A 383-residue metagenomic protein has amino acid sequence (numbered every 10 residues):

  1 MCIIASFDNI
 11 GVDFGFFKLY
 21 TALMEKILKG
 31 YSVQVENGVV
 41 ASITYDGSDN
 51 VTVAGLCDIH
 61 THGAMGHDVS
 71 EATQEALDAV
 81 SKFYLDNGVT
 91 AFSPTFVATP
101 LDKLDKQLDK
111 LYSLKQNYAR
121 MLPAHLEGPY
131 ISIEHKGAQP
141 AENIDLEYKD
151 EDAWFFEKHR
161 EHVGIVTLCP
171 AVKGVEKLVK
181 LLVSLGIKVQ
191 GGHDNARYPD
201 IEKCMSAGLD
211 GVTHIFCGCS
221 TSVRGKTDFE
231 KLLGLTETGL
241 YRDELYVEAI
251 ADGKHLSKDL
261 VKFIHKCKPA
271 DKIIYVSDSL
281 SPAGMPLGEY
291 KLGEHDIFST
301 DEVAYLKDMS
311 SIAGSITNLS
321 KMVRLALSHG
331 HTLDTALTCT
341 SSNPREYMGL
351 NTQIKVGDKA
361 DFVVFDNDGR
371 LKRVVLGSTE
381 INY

Functional and structural regions predicted by a protein language model:
M1-D46, L350, E380: N-terminal metal-binding scaffold of metallo-dependent hydrolase/deaminase domains
L19-L28, S42-Q74, D78, K82: Replace "His-x-His-based motif
V51, I59, V69-R120, E142-H159 (+1 more regions): Alpha-helical scaffold segments that flank or form the walls of functional sites
G55-C57, A124, Q190-G191, Y275-V276 (+1 more regions): Residue-level marker for buried hydrophobic side chains located in beta-strands that build the well-ordered beta-sheet
H62, D78-Q107, R120-S132, H159-A171 (+3 more regions): Divalent metal-dependent hydrolysis catalytic cores, especially in the metallo-beta-lactamase
K82-S93, I133-R160, M205-E244, P286-I312 (+1 more regions): Active-site gating loops and adjacent loop-to-helix segments of metal-dependent hydrolytic enzymes
K158-M285: Active-site core of metal-dependent hydrolases
K231-A249, H265-S277, P282-F365: His/Asp/Glu-enriched, well-ordered alpha-helical/loop segment that forms or immediately abuts the divalent-metal
